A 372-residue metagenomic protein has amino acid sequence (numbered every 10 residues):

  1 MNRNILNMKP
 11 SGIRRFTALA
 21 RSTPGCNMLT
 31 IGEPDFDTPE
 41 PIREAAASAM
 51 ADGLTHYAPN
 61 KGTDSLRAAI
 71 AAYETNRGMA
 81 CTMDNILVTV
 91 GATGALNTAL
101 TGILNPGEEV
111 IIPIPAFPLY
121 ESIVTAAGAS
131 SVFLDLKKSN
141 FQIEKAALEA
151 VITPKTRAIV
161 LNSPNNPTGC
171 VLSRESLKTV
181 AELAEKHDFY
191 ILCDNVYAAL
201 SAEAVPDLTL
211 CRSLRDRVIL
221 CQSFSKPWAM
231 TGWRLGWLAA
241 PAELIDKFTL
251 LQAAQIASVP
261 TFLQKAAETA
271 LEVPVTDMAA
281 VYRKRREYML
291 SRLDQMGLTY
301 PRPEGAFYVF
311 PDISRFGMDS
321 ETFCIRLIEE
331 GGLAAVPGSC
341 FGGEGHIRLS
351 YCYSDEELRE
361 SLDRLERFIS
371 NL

Functional and structural regions predicted by a protein language model:
M1-N2: Extreme N-terminal starter segment of soluble prokaryotic enzymes
L6-M8, F16-N27, G32-S48, M79-L372: PLP-dependent class I/II
N27-D35, S48-R67: A glycine-/small-polar-enriched, mobile loop at the entrance of the PLP active site in fold-type I
Y57-V90: Conserved N-terminal alpha-helix of the aminotransferase class I/II PLP-enzyme fold
